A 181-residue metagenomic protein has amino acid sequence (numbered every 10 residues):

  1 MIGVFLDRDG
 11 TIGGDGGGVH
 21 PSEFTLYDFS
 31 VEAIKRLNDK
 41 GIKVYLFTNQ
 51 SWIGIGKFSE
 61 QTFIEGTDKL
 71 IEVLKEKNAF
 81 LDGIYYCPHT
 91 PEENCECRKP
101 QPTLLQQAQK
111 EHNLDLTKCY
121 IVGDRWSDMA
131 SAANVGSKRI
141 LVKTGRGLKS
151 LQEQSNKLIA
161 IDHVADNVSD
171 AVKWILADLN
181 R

Functional and structural regions predicted by a protein language model:
M1-R8, A165, K173-R181: Non-catalytic pre-domain segments flanking phosphatase-related domains
M1-Y45: Active-site neighborhood of HAD-like aspartate-dependent phosphohydrolases
G18, T25, G56-Q61, C95-K99: Short, solvent-exposed loop/turn segments at secondary-structure boundaries
S30, I34-L70, F80-E93, A132: Substrate-recognition element of Asp-dependent hydrolases with the DxDx(T/V) motif
F47, V142-T144, N167: Generic beta-sheet signal
K99-M129: Conserved Lys-Pro-Asp/Glu-containing loop-to-beta segment of HAD-superfamily phosphomonoesterases, centered on
Y120-H163: Acidic, Mg2+-coordinating phosphoryl-transfer loop and its flanking beta/alpha structural elements, shared across
